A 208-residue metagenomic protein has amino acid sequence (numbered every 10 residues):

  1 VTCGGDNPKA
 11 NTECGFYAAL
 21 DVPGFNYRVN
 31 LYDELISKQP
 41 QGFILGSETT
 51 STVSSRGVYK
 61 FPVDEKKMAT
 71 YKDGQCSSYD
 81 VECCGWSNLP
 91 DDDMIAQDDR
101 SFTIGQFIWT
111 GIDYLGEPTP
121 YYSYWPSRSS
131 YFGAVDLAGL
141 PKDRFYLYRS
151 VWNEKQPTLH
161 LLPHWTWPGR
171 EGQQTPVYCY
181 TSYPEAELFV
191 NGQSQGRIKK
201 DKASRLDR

Functional and structural regions predicted by a protein language model:
V1-K202, D207-R208: Extended substrate-binding grooves/exosites of carbohydrate-active enzymes
